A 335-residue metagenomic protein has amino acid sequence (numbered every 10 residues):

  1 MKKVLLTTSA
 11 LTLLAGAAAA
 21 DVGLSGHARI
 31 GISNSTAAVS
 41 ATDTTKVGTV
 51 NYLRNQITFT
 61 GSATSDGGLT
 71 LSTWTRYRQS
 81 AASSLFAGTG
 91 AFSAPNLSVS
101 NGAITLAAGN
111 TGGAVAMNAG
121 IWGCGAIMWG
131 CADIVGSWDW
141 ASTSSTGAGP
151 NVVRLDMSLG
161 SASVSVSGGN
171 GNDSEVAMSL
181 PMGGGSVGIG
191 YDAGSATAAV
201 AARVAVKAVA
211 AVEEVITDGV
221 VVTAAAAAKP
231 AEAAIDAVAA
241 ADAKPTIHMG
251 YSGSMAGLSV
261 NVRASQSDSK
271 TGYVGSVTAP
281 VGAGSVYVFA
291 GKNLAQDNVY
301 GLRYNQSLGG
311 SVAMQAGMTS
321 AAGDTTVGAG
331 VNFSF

Functional and structural regions predicted by a protein language model:
M1-F335: Outer-membrane beta-barrel proteins
